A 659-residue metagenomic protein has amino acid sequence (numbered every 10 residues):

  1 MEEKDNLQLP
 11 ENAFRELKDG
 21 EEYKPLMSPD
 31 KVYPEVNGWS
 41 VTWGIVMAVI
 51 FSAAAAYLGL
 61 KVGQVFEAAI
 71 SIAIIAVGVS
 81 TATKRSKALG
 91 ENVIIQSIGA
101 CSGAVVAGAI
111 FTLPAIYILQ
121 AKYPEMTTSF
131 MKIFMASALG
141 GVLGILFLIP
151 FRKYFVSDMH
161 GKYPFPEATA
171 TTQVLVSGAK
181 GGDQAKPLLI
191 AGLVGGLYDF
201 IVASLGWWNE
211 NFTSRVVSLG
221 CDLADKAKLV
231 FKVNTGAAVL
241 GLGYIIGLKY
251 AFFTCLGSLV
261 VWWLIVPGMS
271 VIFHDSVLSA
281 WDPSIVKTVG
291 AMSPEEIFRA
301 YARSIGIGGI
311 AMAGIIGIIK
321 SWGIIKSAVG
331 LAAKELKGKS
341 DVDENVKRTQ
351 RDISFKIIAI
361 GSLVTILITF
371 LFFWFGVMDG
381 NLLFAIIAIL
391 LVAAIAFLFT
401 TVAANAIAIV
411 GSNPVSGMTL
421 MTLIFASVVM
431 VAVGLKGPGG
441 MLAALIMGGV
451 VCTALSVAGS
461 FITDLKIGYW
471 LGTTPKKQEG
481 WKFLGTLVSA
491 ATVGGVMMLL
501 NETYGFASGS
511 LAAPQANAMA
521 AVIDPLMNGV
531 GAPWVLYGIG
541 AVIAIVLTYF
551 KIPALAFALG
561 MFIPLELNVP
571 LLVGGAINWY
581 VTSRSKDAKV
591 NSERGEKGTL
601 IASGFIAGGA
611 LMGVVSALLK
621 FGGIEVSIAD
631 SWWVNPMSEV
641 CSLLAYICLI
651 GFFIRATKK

Functional and structural regions predicted by a protein language model:
M1-K659: Alpha-helical multipass membrane-protein architecture
